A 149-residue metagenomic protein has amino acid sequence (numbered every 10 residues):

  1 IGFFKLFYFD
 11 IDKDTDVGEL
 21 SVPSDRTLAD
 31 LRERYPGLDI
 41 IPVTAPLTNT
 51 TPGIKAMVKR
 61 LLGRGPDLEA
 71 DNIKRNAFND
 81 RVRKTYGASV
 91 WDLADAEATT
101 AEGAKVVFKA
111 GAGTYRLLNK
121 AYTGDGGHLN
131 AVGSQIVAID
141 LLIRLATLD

Functional and structural regions predicted by a protein language model:
I1-L6, D39-T44, S89-L93, V137: Structural recognition of the beta-strand scaffold that forms the well-ordered cores of secreted hydrolase catalytic
I1-S21, A45-T50: Oxyanion-hole/transition-state-stabilizing segment in secreted/luminal serine hydrolases and related acyltransferases
I11-D30, I54-D67: Active-site cleft segment of glycoside hydrolase catalytic domains centered on the general acid/base Glu
S24-R32, N79, L142: Generic structural signal for well-ordered alpha-helices, preferentially at hydrophobic/aromatic core positions
G37-L38, T44-T50, I54: Short beta-alpha junction loops
T50-T100: Substrate-gating cap/lid alpha-helix
A94-A121: Mobile gating loops/cap/lid regions near enzyme active sites that modulate substrate access
G111-D149: Histidine-centered active-site loop/cap adjacent to the catalytic His in serine esterases/O-acetyl transfer systems
